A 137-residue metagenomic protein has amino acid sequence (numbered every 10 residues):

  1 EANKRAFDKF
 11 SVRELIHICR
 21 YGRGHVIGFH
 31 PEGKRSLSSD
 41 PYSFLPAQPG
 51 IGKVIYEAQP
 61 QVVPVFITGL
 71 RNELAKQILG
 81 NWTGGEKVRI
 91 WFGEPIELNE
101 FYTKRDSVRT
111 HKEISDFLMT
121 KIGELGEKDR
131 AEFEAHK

Functional and structural regions predicted by a protein language model:
E1-D8: Catalytic core of membrane glycerolipid acyltransferases/transacylases, capturing the structured, soluble-facing
K9-K137: Non-catalytic C-terminal accessory region of glycerolipid acyltransferases and related lyso-lipid remodeling enzymes
